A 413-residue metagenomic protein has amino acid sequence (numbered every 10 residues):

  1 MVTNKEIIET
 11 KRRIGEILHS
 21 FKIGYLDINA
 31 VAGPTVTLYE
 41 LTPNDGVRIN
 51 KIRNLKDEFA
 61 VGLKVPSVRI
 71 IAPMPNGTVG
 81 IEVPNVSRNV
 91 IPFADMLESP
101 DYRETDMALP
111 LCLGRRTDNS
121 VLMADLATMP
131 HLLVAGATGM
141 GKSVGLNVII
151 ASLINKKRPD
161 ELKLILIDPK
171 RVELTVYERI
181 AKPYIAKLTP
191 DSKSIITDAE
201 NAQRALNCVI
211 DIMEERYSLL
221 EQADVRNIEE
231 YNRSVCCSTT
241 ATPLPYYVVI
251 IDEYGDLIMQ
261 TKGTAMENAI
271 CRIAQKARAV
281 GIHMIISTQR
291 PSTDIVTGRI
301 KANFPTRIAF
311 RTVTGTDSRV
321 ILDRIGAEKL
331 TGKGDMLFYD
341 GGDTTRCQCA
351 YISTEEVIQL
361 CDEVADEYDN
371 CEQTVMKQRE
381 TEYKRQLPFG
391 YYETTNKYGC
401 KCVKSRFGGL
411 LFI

Functional and structural regions predicted by a protein language model:
M1, Y25, L38, K51 (+10 more regions): P-loop NTPase catalytic phosphate-binding loop
M1-D27, T240, D362-Y391: Charged, low-hydrophobicity low-complexity segments
M1-P100, E104: Non-catalytic, charged/low-complexity accessory segments that flank nucleotide-binding cores of NTPase families
M96, I212, S234, L360-E363: Residues that form generic nucleotide/phosphate-binding pockets
G114-T117, E230-S234: Short gly/ser/thr-rich secondary-structure transition/capping motifs
Q222-A223, G334-M336, Q373-Q378: Short coil/turn segments at secondary-structure boundaries
Y231-A241, I273: Conserved alpha-helical scaffold flanking the Walker A/P-loop in AAA+ ATPase domains
